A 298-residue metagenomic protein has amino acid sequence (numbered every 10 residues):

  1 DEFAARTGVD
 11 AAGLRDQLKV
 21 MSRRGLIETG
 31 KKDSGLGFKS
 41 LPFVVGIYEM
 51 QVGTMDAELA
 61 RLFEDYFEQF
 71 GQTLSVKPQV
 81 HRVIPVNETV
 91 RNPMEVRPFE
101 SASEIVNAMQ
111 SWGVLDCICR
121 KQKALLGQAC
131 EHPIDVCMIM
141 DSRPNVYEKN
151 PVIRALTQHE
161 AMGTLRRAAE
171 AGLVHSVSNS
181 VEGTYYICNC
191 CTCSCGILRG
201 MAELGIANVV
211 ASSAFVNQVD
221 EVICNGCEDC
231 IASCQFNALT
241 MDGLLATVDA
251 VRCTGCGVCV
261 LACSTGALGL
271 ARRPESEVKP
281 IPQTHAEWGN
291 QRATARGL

Functional and structural regions predicted by a protein language model:
T7-R23: Short amphipathic alpha-helical interaction segments
V9, F38, S176-T184, L204-G255 (+1 more regions): Ferredoxin-like iron-sulfur electron-transfer modules
S22-D33, L239-T240, L268-G269: A short, conserved structural fragment
G25, G172, E228, N237 (+2 more regions): Glycine-centered, phosphate/nucleic-acid-interacting loop/turn motifs that mediate DNA/RNA or nucleotide
S34-L74: Short, amphipathic alpha-helical interaction segments positioned at domain boundaries
F70-V216: Catalytic cores of enzyme domains
C117-C119, C188-C190, C195, C224-C230 (+3 more regions): Short cysteine clusters
A250-L298: Flanking helices and flexible, charged tails adjoining ferredoxin-like Fe-S electron-transfer domains in multi-subunit
